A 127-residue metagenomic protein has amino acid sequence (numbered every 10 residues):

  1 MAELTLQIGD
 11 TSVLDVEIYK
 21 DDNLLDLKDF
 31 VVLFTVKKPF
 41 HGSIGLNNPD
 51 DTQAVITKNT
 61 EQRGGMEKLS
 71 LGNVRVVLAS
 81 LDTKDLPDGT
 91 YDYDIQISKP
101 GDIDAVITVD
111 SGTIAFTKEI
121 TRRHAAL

Functional and structural regions predicted by a protein language model:
M1-L127: Contiguous segments within soluble domain cores/interaction surfaces
